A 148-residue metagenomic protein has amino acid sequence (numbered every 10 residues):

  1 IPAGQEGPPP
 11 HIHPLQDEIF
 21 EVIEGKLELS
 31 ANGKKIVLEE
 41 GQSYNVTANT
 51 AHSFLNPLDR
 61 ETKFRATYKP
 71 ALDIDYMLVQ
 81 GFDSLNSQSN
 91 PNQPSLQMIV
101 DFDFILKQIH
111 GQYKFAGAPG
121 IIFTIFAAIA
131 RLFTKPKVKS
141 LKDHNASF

Functional and structural regions predicted by a protein language model:
Q5-P10, P14-Q16, L29-F148: Jelly-roll (double-stranded beta-helix
F20: Structured binding elements
I23-E24: A cytosolic small-molecule/anion-sensing beta-strand core signal
